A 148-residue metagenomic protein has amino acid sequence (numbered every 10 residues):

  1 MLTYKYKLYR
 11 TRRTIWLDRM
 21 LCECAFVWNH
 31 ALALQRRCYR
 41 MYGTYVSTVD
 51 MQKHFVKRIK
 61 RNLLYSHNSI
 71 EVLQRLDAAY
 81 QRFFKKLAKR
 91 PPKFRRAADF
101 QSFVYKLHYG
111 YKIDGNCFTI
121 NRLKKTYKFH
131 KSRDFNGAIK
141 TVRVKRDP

Functional and structural regions predicted by a protein language model:
M1-P148: Nucleic-acid substrate recognition interfaces
